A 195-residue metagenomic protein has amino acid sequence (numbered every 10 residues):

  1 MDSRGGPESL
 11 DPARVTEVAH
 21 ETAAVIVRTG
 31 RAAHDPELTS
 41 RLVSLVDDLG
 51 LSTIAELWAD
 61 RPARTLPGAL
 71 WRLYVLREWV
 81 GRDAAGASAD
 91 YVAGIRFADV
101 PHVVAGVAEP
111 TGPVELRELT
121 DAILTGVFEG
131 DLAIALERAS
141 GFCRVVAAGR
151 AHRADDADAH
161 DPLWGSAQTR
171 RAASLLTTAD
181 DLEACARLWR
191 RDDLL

Functional and structural regions predicted by a protein language model:
M1-E78: N-terminal domain-start signal
I26, G30, L45-L49, W58-P62 (+5 more regions): Generic structural signal for hydrophobic core residues of well-folded globular domains
H34, S52, A59-E118: Long, charge-patterned amphipathic interaction tracts in eukaryotic proteins
D90-A186: Helix-driven interaction modules
